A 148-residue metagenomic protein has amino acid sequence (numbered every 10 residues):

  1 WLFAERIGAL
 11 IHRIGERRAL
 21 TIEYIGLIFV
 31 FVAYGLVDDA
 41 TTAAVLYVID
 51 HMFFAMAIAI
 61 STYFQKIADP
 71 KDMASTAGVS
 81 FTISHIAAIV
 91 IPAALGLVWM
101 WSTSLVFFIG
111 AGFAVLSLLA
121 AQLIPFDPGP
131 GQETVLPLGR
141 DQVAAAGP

Functional and structural regions predicted by a protein language model:
F3-E16, W99: Helix-to-loop junctions at the C-terminal end of transmembrane segments in multipass secondary transporters
R18-A33, A111-G112: Structural signature of the two symmetry-related core transmembrane helices
I25, V48, G78-I86: Transmembrane alpha-helical cores of Major Facilitator Superfamily
T41-A55: Hydrophobic core of transmembrane alpha-helices in multi-pass small-molecule transporters, especially MFS/SLC-type
A55-A68: Intracellular juxtamembrane helix-capping segments at the cytosolic ends of symmetry-related transmembrane helices
P70-S80: Loop-to-transmembrane helix entry/capping segments in MFS-fold secondary transporters and related SLC/MFSD carriers
V90-V106: Transmembrane alpha-helix termini and helix-breaking/packing motifs in multi-pass membrane transporters
I124-P148: Intrinsic disorder in cytosolic terminal tails and internal cytosolic loops of multi-pass membrane transporters
